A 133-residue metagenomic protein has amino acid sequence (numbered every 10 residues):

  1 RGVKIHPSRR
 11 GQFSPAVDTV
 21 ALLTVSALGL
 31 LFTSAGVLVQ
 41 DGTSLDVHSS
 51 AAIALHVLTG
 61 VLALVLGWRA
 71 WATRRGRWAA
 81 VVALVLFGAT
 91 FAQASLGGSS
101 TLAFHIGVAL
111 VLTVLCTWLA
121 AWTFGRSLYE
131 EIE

Functional and structural regions predicted by a protein language model:
G2-E133: Polytopic transmembrane helical bundles with strong interfacial aromatic enrichment
